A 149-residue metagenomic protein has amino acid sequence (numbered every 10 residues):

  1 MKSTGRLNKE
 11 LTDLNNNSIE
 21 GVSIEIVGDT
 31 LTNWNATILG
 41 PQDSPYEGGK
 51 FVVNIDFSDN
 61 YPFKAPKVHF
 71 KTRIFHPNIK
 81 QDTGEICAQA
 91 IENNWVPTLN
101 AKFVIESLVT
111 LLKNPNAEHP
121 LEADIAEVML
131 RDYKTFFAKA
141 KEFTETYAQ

Functional and structural regions predicted by a protein language model:
M1-Q149: UBC/E2-like fold recognition across ubiquitin and ubiquitin-like conjugation systems, capturing catalytically active
